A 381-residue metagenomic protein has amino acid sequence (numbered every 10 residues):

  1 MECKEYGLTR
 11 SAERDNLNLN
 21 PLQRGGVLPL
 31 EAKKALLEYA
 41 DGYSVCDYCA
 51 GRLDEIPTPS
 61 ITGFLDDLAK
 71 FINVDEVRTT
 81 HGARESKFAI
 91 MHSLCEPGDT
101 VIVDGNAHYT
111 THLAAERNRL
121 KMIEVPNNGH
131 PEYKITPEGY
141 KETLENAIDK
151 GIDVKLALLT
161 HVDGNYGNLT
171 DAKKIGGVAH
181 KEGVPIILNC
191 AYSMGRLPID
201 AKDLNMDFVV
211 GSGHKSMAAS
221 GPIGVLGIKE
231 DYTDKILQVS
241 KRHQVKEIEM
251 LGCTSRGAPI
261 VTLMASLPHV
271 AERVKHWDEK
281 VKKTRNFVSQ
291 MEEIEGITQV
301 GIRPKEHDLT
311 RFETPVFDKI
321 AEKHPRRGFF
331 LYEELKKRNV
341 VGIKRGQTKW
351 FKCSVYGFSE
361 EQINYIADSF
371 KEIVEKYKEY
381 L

Functional and structural regions predicted by a protein language model:
M1-N18, R24-G25: Conserved N-terminal helix/loop that builds the PLP phosphate-binding region of the aspartate aminotransferase-like
K4, L8, S289-K378: Conserved C-terminal alpha-helix-loop-beta "cap" of PLP-dependent enzymes that closes/shapes the active-site mouth
P21, A32-S93: Conserved N-terminal alpha-helix of the aminotransferase class I/II PLP-enzyme fold
L53-P57, G129-K134, H161-N168, S193-G195 (+2 more regions): Short, small-residue-enriched loops and turns at beta-alpha junctions that line or gate enzyme active sites
L94-Y109: Conserved PLP-anchoring active-site segment centered on the Schiff-base-forming lysine
K134-A191: Active-site phosphate-binding strand-loop segment of PLP-dependent enzymes
D200-H214: Conserved active-site segment immediately N-terminal to the catalytic lysine that forms the internal aldimine
G213-E306: Active-site C-terminal subdomain of aminotransferase-like
